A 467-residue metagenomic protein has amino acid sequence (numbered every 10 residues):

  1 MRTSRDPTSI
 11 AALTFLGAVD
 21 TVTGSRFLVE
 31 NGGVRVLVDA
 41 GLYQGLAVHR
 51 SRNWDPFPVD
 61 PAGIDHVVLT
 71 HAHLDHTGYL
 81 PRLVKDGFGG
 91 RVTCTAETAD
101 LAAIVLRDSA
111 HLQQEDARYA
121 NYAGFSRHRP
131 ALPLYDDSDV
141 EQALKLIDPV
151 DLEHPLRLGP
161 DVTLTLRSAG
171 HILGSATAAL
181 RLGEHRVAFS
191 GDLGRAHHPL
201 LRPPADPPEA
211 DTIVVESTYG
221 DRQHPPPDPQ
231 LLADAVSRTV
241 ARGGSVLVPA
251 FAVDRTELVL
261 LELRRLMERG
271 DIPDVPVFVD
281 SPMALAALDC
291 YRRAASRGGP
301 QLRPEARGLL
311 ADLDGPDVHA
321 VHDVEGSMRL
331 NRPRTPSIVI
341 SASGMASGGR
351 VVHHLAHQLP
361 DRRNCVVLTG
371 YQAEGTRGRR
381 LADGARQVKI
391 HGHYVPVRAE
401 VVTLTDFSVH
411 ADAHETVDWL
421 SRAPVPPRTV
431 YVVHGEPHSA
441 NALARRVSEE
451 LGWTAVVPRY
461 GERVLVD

Functional and structural regions predicted by a protein language model:
R2, S109-I172, A295-T335: Metallo-beta-lactamase
R2-A62, Q142-R202, E325-R332, I338 (+4 more regions): Core dinuclear metal-dependent hydrolase active-site scaffold
V19-G24, N31-L146, L193-P203, D383-I390 (+1 more regions): Pre-active-site segment of Zn-dependent metallo-hydrolases
V38-A40, I64-H73, L80, V92-T95 (+12 more regions): Active-site neighborhood of phospho(di)ester-bond hydrolases with catalytic His/Asp-centered motifs
D65-V67, G89-R91, S245, D274-P276 (+2 more regions): Short active-site oxyanion
L173, A196-D280, C365-V366, G370 (+1 more regions): Cap/insert and terminal regions of metallo-dependent hydrolase folds
L193, H224-P229, P316-G326, M345-S347 (+2 more regions): A general structural motif
A233-G375, K389, S448-G452: Hard-cation-handling environments
